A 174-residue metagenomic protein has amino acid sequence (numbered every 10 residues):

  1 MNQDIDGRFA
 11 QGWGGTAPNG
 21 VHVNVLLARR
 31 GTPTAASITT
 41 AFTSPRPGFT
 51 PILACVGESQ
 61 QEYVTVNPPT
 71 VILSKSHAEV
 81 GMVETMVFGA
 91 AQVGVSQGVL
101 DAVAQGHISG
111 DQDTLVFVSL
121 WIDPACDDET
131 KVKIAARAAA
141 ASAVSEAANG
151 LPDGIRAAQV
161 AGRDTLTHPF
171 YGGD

Functional and structural regions predicted by a protein language model:
M1-D174: Accessory interaction regions appended to the cores of large information-processing enzymes
